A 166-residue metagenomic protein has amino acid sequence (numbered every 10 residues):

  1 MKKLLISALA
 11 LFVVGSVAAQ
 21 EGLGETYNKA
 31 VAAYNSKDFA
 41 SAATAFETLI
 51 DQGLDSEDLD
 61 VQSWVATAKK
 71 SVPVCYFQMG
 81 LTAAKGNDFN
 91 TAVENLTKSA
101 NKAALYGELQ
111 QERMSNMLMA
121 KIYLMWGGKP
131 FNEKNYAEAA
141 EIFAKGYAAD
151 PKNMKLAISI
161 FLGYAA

Functional and structural regions predicted by a protein language model:
M1-L23: Bacterial Sec-dependent N-terminal signal peptides
G22, Y34-N35, A84, F131 (+1 more regions): Hydrophobic/aromatic side-chain positions at a characteristic register within alpha-helices of tetratricopeptide repeats
T26, K69, Y76, N116 (+2 more regions): TPR repeat positional signature
V31, V74, L81, K121 (+2 more regions): Residue-level recognition of tetratricopeptide repeat
Q52-K69, N101-N116, Y147-A157: Flexible helix-coil transition and linker loops at the boundaries of alpha-helical arrays
